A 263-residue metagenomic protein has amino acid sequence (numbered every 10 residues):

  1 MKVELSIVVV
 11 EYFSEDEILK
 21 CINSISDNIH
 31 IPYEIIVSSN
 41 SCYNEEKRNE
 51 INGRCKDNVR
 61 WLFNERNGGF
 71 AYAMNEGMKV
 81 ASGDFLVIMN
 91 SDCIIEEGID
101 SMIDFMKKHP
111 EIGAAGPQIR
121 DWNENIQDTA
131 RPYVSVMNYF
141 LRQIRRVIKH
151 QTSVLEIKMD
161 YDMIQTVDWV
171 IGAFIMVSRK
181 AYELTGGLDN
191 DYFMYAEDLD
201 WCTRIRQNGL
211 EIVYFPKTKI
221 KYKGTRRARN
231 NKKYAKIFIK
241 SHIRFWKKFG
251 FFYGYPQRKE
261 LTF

Functional and structural regions predicted by a protein language model:
M1-S24: N-proximal low-complexity "stem/linker" segments adjacent to membrane-targeting elements
N23-P32: Short, acidic, metal-binding catalytic loop of nucleotide-sugar glycosyltransferases
P32-C42, L62-N64: Short beta-strand/loop segment that forms part of the nucleotide-sugar
N64-A81: Glycine-rich, basic loop-to-helix element that forms the pyrophosphate-binding segment of sugar-nucleotide handling
L86: Short aromatic/hydrophobic "clamp" motif used to bind/position activated sugar donors
I94-T129: Conserved donor NDP-sugar-binding/catalytic core segment of glycosyltransferases
V134-V167: Short, flexible, basic/aromatic active-site loop/helix in glycosyltransferases
D168-G187, D191-K219: A short, conserved alpha-helix in the catalytic core of glycosyltransferases
